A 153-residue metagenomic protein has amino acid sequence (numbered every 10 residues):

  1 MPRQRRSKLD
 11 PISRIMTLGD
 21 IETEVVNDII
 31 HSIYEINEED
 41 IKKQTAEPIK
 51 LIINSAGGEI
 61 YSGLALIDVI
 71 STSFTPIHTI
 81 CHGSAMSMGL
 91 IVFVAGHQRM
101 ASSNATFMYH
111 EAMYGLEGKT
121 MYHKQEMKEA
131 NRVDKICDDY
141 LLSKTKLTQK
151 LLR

Functional and structural regions predicted by a protein language model:
M1-R153: Terminal-region recognition feature
